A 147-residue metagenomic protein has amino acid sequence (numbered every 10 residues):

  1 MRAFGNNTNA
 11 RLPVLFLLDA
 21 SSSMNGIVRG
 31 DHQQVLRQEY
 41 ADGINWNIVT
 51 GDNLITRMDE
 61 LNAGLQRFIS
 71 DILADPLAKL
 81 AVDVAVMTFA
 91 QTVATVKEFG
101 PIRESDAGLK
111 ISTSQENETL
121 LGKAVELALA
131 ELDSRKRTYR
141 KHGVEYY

Functional and structural regions predicted by a protein language model:
M1-N47, K136-V144: Acidic, polar low-complexity linker/tail segments
G5-T8, D52-I55, Q115: Short, solvent-exposed segments of well-ordered alpha helices
R11, M58, N62-L65, E118 (+1 more regions): Generic preference for well-ordered alpha-helical elements
F16-S21, L61, V86-F89, A128 (+1 more regions): DG-centered beta-turn motif at the end of beta-strands
L17, H32, L61-L65, P101-I102 (+1 more regions): Extended, compositionally biased accessory segments flanking or bridging domains
S23-A81: …and closely analogous acidic/polar surface helices at protein-protein or active-site interfaces in A-domain-like
I27-V28, L77-S112: Short beta-strand-loop
D106-Y146: Von Willebrand factor
